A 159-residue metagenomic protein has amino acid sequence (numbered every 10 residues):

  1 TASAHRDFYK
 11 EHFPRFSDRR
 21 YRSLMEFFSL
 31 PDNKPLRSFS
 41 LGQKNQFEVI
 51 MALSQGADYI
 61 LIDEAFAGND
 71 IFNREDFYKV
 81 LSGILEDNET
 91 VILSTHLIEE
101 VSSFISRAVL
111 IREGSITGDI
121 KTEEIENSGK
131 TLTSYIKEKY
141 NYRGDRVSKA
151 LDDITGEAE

Functional and structural regions predicted by a protein language model:
T1-F47: ABC-family P-loop ATPase nucleotide-binding domains
E64-A65: Walker B catalytic motif
I71-N73: Helix N-cap at the start of a conserved alpha-helix in ABC-type nucleotide-binding domains
T95-H96: H-loop/switch region of ABC-family ATPase nucleotide-binding domains
V101-S103: A short, surface-exposed alpha-helical micro-motif characterized by mixed small hydrophobic and charged/polar residues
T122-E159: ABC ATPase nucleotide-binding domains
